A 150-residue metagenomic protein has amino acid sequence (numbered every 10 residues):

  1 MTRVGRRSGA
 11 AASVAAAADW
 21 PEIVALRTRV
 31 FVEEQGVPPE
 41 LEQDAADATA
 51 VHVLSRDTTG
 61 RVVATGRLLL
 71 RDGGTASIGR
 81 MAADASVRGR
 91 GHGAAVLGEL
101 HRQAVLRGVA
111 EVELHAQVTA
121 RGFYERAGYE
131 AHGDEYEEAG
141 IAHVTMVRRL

Functional and structural regions predicted by a protein language model:
M1-A18: Conserved N-terminal entry element of GNAT/NAT acetyltransferase domains
A25-P39: Helix-loop element at the rim of GNAT/NAT acetyltransferase active sites that forms part of the acceptor-substrate
E40-G66: Conserved beta-hairpin
D47-T49, D72-G74, E138-A142: Short acidic/glycine-enriched loop/turn segments that link adjacent beta-strands
L54, R61-L70, T75-A82: Conserved beta-strand in the GNAT
V87, G91-E99: Conserved acetyl-CoA pyrophosphate-binding loop and the N-cap/start of the following alpha-helix in GNAT-like
L97, A104-Q117: Conserved GNAT acetyl-CoA-binding A-motif
E113-H115, E125, E130-V147: Conserved catalytic-core motifs of GNAT/GCN5-like acyltransferases
